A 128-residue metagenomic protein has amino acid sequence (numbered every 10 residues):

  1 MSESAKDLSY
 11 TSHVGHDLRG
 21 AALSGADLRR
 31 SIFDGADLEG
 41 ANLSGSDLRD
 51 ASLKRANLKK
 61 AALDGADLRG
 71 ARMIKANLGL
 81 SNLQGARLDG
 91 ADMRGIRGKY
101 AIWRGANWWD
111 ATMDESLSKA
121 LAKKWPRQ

Functional and structural regions predicted by a protein language model:
M1-Q128: Tandem repeat scaffolds
